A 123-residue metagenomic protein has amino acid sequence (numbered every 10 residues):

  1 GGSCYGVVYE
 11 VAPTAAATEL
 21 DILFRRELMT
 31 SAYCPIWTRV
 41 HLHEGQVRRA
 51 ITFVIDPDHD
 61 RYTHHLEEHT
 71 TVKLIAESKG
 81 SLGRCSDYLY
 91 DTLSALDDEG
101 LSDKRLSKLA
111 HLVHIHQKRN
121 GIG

Functional and structural regions predicted by a protein language model:
G1-G123: Glycine-aromatic micro-motifs
